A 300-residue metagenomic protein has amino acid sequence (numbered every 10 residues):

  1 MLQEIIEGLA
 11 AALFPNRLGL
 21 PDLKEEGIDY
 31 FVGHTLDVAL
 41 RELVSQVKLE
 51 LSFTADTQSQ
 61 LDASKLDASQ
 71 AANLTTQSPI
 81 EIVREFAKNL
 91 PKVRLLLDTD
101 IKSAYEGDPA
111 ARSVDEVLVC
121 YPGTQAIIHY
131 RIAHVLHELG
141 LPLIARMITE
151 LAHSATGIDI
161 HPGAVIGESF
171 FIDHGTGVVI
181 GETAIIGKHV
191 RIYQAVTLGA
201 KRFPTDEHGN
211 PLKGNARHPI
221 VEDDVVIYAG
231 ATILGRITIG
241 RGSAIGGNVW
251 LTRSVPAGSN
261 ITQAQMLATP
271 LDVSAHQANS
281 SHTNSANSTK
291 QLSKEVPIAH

Functional and structural regions predicted by a protein language model:
M1-M147, Q277-H300: Terminal amphipathic alpha-helical/low-complexity segments used for targeting or macromolecular assembly
R146, E150-S154: Core catalytic architecture of nucleotide-activated donor-dependent transferases building glycoconjugates
H153-V273: Structural signal for interior beta-strand "rungs" in well-ordered beta-sheet cores of soluble enzyme domains
